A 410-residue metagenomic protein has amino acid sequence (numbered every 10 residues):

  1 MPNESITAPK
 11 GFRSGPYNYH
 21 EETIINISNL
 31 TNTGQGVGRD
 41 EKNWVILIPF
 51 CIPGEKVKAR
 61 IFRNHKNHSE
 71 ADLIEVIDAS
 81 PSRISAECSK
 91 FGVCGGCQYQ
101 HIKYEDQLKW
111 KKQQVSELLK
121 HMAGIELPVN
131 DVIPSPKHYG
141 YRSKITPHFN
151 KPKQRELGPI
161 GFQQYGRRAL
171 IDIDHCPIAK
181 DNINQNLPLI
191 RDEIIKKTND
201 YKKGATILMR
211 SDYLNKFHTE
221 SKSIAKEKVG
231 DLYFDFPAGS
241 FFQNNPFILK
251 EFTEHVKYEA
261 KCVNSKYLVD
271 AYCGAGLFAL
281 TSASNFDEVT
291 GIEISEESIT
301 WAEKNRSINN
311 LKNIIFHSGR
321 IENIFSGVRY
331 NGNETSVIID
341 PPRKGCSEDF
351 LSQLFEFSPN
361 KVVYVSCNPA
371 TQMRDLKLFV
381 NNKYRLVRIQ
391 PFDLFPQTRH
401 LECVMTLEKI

Functional and structural regions predicted by a protein language model:
P2-I339, K344-S352, S358: Accessory RNA-recognition modules of RNA-modification enzymes
A179, R320-N331, S347-I410: C-terminal catalytic and target-recognition region of SAM-dependent MTase-like enzymes, primarily methyltransferases
